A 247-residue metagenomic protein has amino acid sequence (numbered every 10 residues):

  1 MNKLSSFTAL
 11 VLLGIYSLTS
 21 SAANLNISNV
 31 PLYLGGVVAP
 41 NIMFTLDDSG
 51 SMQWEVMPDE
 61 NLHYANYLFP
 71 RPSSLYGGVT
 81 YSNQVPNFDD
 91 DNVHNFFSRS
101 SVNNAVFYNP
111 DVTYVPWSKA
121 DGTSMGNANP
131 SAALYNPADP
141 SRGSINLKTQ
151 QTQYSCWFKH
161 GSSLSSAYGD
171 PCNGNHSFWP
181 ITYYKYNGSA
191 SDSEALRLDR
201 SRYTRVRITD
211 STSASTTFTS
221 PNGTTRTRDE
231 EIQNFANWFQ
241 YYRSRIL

Functional and structural regions predicted by a protein language model:
M1-T8: Bacterial N-terminal signal peptides that target proteins for export
T8-S17: Bacterial N-terminal signal peptides
A22-L247: Extended N-terminal export/anchoring regions of large proteins
